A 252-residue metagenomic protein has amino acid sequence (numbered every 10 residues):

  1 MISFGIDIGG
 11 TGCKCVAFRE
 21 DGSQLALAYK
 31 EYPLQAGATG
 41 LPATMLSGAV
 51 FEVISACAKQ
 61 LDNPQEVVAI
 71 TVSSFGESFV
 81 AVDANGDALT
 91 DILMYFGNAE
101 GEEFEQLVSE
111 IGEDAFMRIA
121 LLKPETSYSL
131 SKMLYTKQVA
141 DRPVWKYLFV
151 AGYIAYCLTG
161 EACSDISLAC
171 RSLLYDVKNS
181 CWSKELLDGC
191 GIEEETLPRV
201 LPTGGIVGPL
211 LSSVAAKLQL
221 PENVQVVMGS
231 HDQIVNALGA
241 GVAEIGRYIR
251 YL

Functional and structural regions predicted by a protein language model:
M1-T90, R118, A215-A216, L220-Q225: N-terminal glycine/serine-rich phosphate-binding loop of ATP-dependent small-molecule kinases, especially carbohydrate
I8-G10, M117-H231: Gly/Ser/Thr-rich active-site cleft segment
F18-R19, V80-D83, T136-K137, C157 (+2 more regions): Short beta-strand-to-turn element immediately C-terminal to the catalytic PLP-Schiff-base lysine in fold type I
S74, L130, V235-A237: Short glycine/serine/threonine-rich phosphate/pyrophosphate-binding segments that cradle anionic phosphate groups
G86-A99, R171-L174: A charged helix-plus-loop insertion that forms the helical arch/lid used to bind and gate nucleic-acid substrates
A216, V224-L252: Catalytic phosphate/nucleotide-handling subdomain of diverse soluble enzymes
